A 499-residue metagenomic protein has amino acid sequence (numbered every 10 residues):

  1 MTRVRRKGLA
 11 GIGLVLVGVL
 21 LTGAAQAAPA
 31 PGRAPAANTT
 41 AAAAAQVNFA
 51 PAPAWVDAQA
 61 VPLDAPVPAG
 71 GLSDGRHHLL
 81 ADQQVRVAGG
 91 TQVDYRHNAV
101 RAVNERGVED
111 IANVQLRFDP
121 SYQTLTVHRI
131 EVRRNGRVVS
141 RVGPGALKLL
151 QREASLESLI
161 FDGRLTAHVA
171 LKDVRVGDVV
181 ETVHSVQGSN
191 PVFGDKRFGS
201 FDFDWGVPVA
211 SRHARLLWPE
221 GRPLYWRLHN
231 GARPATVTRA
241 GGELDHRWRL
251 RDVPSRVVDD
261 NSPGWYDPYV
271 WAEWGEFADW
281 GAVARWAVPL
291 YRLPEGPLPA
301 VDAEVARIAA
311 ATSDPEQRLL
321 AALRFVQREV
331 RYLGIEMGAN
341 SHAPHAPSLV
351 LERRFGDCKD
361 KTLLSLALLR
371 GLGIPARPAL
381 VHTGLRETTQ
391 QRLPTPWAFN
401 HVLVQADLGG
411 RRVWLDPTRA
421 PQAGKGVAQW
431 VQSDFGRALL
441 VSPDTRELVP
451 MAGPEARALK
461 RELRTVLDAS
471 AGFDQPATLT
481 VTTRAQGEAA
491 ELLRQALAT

Functional and structural regions predicted by a protein language model:
T2-G13: Bacterial N-terminal signal peptides that target proteins for export
G11-G23: Bacterial N-terminal signal peptides
R33, N38-H213, R247, A300 (+1 more regions): Lumenal/extracellular ectodomains and adaptor appendage modules of the eukaryotic vesicle/secretory system
T40-A58, V174, Q187-F198, D202-I335 (+2 more regions): Secretory-pathway-linked proteins and extracytosolic
R164, R175, V209, G241-E243 (+3 more regions): Short, solvent-exposed loop/turn segments at the edges of secondary structure
L165-A170, V305-T312, P347-F355, Q390 (+1 more regions): Second-shell loop/turn segments in exported
A303, G338-S348, H382-E387: Short, conserved phosphate-binding/catalytic loop or strand-edge motifs used in phosphoryl-/nucleotidyl-transfer
R324, I335, K359-G453: Hydrophobic/aromatic-rich core segments of domains that either
